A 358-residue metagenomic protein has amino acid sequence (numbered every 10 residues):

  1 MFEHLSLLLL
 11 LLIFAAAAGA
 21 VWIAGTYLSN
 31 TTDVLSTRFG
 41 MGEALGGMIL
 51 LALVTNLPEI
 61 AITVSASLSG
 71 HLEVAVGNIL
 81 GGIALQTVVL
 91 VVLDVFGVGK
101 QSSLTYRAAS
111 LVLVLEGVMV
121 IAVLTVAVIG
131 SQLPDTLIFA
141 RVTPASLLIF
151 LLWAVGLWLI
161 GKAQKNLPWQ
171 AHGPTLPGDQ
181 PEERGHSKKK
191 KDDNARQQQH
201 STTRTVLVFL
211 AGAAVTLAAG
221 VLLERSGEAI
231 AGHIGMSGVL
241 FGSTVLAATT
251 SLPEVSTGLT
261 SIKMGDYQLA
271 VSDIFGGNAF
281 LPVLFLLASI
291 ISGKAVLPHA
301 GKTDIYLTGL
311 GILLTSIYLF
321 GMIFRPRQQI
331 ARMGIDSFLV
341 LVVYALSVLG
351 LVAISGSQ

Functional and structural regions predicted by a protein language model:
M1-Q358: Hydrophobic alpha-helical segments, chiefly the membrane-spanning helices and signal/signal-anchor peptides
